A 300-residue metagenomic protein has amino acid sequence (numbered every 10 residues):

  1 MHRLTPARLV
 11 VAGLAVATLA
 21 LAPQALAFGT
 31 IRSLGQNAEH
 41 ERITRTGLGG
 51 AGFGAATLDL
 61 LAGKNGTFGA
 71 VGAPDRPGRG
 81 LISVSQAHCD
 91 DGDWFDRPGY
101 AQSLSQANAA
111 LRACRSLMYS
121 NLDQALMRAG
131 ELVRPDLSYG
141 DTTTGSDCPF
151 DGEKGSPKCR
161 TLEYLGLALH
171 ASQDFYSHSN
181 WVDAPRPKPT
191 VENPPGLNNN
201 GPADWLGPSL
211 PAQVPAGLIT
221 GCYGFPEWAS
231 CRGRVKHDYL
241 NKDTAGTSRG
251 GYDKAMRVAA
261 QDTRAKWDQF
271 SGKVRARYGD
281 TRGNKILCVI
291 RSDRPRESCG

Functional and structural regions predicted by a protein language model:
M1-A12: Bacterial N-terminal signal peptides that target proteins for export
T18-L19: Classical secretory targeting signals
A22-P23: N-terminal signal peptide c-region/cleavage motif recognized by signal peptidases
L26-G166, H178-G300: N-terminal, motif-rich segments that launch catalysis or mediate targeting to/interaction with membranes, typified by
L167, A171, F175: Catalytic glutamate of the conserved HExxH
